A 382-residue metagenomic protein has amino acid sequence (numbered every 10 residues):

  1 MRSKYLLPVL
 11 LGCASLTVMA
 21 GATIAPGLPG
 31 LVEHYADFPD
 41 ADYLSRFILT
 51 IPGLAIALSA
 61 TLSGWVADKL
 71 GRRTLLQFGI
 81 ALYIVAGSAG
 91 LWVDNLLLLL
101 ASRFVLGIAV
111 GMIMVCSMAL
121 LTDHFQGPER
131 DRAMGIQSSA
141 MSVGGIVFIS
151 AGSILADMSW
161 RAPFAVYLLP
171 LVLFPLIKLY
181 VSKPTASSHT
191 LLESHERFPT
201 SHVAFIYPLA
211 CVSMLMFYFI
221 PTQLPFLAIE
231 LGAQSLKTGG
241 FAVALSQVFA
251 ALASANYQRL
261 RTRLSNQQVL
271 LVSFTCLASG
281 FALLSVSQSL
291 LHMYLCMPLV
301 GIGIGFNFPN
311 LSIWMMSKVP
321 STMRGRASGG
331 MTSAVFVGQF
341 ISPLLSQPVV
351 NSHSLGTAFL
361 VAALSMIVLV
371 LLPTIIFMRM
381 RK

Functional and structural regions predicted by a protein language model:
L28-A57: Extracellular/periplasmic helix-loop-helix junction of adjacent transmembrane segments in MFS-like secondary
A57-L97: Conserved MFS/SLC helix-loop-helix module at the cytosolic interface between two early adjacent transmembrane helices
S59-G71, A253-N266, V350: Helix-to-loop junctions at the C-terminal end of transmembrane segments in multipass secondary transporters
L96, S102-M141: Cytoplasmic helix-loop-helix junction between adjacent transmembrane helices in 12-TM secondary transporters
P128, I136-S182: Helix-loop-helix hairpin linking two adjacent transmembrane segments in secondary transporters
P163-K178, F359-I375: Symmetry-related core transmembrane helices of the 12-TM Major Facilitator Superfamily/SLC fold
V203-A244: Extracytoplasmic gate region of multi-pass secondary transporters
K318-L355: A late C-terminal transmembrane helix in Major Facilitator Superfamily
